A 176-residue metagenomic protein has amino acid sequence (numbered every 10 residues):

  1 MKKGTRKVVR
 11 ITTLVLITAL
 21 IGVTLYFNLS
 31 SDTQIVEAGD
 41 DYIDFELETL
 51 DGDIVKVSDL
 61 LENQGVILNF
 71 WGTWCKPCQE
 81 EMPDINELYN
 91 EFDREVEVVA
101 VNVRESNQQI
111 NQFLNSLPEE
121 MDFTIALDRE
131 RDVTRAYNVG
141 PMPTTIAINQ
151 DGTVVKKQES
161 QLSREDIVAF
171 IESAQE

Functional and structural regions predicted by a protein language model:
M1-E46, E176: N-terminal targeting signals for export/organelle localization
D44, Q64, E95, D122-F123: A generic structural signal for alpha->beta connector loops
D44-V66: A short beta-strand-turn-helix
L50, V57, V101, A126-D128: Conserved beta-strand termini and adjacent loop/short-helix elements that scaffold enzyme active sites in alpha/beta
Q64-V66, W71-W74, P141: Short pre-active-site segment immediately N-terminal to redox-active cysteine/selenocysteine motifs in thiol-based
I67-L68, V98, T145: Hydrophobic beta-strand anchors of alpha/beta hydrolase catalytic cores
Q79-L117, R129-A136: Structural microenvironment flanking redox-active thiols in thiol-disulfide oxidoreductases
N115-M121, D128-Q175: Thiol/disulfide oxidoreductase modules built on the thioredoxin-like
